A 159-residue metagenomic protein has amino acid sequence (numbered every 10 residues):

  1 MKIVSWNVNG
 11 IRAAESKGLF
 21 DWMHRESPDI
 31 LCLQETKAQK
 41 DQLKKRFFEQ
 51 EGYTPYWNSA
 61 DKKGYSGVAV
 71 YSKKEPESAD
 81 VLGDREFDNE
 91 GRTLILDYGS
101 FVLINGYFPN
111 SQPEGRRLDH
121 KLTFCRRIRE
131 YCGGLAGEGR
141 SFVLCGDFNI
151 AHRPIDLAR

Functional and structural regions predicted by a protein language model:
M1-N9, S100-Q112, C145: Active-site-proximal beta-strand elements of phosphoester/diester hydrolases
M1-Q50, T54, A60-S66: N-terminal, active-site-proximal structural segment of metallo-dependent hydrolase catalytic domains
W6-A13, L82-G83, D119-L122: Short, flexible loop segments at the rims of nucleotide/cofactor-binding pockets, characterized by
R12, K40-Q42, Y65, Q112-E114 (+1 more regions): Short catalytic/ligand-binding loop motif for oxyanion handling, primarily in non-cytosolic enzymes, centered on
F20-H24, R92-G99, R127-R140: Short amphipathic alpha-helices and their capping/turn segments at secondary-structure boundaries
I30, E51-T54, F124-R159: Metal-dependent phosphoesterases centered on the DNase I-like endonuclease/exonuclease/phosphatase
T36-Q39, L43-P113: Structured beta-strand-rich core segments of catalytic domains in phosphoester-bond hydrolases
D84, F108-C125, R159: Surface-exposed cleft-lining segments at the edges of enzyme active sites
